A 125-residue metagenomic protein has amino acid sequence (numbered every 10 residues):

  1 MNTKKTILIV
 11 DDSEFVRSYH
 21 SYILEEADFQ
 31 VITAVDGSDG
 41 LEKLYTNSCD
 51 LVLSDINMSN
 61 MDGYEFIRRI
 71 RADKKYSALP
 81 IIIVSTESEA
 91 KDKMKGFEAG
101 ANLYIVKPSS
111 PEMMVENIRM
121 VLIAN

Functional and structural regions predicted by a protein language model:
S18-E26: Charged docking surfaces used in two-component/phosphorelay signaling
T33-L51: Acidic, metal-coordinating helix/loop segments flanking the phosphotransfer/catalytic sites of two-component signaling
M58: Receiver (REC) domain active-site loop signature in two-component systems and cognate sites in sensor histidine kinases
S109-I118: C-terminal output helix
